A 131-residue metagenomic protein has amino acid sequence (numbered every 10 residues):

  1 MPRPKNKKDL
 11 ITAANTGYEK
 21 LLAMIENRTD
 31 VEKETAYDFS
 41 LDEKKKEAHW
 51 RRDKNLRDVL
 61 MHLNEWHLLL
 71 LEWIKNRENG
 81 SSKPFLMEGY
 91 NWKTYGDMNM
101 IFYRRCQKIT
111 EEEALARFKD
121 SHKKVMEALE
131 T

Functional and structural regions predicted by a protein language model:
M1-R57, E65-T131: Aromatic-glycine hotspot motif
H62: Histidine-centered divalent metal-coordination motifs
